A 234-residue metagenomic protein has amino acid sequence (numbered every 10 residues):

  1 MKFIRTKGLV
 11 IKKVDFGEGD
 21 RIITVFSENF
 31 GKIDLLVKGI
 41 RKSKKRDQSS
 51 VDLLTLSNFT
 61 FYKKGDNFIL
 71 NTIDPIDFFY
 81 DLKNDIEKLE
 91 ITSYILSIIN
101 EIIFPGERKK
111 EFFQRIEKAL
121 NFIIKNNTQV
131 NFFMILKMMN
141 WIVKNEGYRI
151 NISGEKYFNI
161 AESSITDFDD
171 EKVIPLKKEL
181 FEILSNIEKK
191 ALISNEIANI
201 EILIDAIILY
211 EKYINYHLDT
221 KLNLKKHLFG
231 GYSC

Functional and structural regions predicted by a protein language model:
M1-R21, F26-C234: Non-catalytic alpha-helical scaffolds and adjoining flexible linkers that form interface surfaces for assembly
